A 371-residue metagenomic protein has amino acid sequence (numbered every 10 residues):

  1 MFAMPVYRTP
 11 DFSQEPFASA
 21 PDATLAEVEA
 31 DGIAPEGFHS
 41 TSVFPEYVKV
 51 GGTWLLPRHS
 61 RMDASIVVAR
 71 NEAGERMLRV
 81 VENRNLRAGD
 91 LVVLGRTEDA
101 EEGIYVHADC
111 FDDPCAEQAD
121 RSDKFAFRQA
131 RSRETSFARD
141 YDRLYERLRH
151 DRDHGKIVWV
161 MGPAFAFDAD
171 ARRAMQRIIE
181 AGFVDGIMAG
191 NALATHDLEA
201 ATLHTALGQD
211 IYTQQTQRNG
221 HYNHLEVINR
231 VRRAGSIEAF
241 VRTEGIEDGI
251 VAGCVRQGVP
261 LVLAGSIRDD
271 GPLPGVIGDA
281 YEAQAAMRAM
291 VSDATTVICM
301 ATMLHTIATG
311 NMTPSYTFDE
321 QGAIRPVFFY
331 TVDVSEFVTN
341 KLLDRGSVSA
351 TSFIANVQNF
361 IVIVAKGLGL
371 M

Functional and structural regions predicted by a protein language model:
M1-R87: Long terminal accessory regions outside catalytic cores
R87-G95: Loop/turn positions that initiate beta-strands
E98-D99, M161-A169, A192-T195, D269-D270 (+1 more regions): Gly/Ser/Thr-rich loops at beta-strand to alpha-helix junctions that form or flank small-molecule/cofactor-binding
I104-A108, A169-A174, D197-L203, L273-V276 (+2 more regions): Short acidic, glycine/serine/threonine-rich loops at helix termini
E117-S132, N229-R233: Gly-rich Lys/Arg/Thr-decorated short loops/hinges at beta-loop-alpha junctions or inter-strand turns that position
D142-I157, I178, C254, A289-A294: Glycine-rich phosphate/diphosphate-binding loops that line cofactor/substrate pockets in enzymes
I179, F183-R230, C299: Active-site histidine-anchored catalytic micro-motif
I211, Q217-L261, S266-V297, T302-M371: C-terminal functional extensions of proteins
